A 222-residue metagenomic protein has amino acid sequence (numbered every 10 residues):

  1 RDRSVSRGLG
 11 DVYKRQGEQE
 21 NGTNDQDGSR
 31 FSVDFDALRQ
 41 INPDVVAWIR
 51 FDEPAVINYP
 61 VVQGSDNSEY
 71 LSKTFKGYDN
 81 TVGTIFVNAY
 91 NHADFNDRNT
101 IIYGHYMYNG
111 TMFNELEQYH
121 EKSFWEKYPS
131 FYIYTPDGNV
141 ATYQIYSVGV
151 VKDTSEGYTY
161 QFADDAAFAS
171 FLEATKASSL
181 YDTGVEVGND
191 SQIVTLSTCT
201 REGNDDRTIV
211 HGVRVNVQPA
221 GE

Functional and structural regions predicted by a protein language model:
D2-Y13: Single conserved hydrophobic/aromatic residue that forms the stacking wall/gate of nucleotide- or nucleobase-binding
D11-D44: N-terminal low-complexity, Pro/Thr/Ser-rich intrinsically disordered segments that act as propeptides or flexible
P43-V46, P54-V56, N80-V82, F95-N99 (+4 more regions): Extracytoplasmic
D44-V45, P54-P60, D66-E69, N109: Primarily extracytoplasmic ectodomains and periplasmic/lumenal surface modules that are beta-strand-rich
Y59-K76, Q161, V213-V215: Short Gly/aromatic-enriched secondary-structure transition segments
K76-Y158: Mid-length scaffold segments of soluble, non-membrane domains
I102-Y106, E117, Q144-S147, K152-T195: Surface-exposed beta-strand/loop segments enriched in Pro/Gly
S130, A177-E222: Extracellular/periplasmic metallocenter environments
